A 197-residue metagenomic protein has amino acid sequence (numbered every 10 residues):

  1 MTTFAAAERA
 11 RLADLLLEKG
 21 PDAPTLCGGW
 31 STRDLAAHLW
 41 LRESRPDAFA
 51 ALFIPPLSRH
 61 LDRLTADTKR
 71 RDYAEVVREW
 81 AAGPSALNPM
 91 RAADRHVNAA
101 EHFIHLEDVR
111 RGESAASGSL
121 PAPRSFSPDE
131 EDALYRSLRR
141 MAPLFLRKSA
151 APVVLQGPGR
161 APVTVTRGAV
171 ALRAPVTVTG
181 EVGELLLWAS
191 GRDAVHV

Functional and structural regions predicted by a protein language model:
M1-A51: An N-terminal domain-cap segment
M1-F4, K19-D22, R45-H60, E75 (+1 more regions): Structured surface interface patches that mediate subunit assembly and partner/cofactor docking
F4-E8, C27-S31, T65-T68, A93-V97 (+1 more regions): Short, contiguous, pocket-lining structural segments that sit at or immediately flank catalytic/ligand-binding sites
W30-E43, A66-D67, P143, R147 (+1 more regions): Short, charge-rich amphipathic segments
S31-T32, D72, E181: Short, structural beta-strand-to-alpha-helix junction motif
P56-R70: C-terminal end-helix/capping segment
